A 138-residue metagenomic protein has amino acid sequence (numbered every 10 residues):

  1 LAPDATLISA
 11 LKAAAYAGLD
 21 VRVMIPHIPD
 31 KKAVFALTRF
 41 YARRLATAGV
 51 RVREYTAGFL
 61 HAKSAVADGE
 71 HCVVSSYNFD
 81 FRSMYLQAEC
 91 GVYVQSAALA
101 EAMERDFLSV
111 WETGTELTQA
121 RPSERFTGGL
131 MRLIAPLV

Functional and structural regions predicted by a protein language model:
L1-V138: PLD/PLD-like phosphodiesterase catalytic module centered on the HKD motif
